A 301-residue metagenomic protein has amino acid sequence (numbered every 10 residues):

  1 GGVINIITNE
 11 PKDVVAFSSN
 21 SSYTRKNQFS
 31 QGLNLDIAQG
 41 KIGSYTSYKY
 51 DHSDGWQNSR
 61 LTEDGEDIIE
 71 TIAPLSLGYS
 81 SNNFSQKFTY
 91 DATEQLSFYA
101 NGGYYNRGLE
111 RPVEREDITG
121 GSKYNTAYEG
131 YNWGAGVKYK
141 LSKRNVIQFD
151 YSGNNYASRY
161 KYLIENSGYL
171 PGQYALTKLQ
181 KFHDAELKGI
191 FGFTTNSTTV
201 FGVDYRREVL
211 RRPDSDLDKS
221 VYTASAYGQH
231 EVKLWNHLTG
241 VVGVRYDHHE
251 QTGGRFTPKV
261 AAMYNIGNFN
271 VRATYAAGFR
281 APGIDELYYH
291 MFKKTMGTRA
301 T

Functional and structural regions predicted by a protein language model:
G1-S22, L33: N-terminal periplasmic accessory domains that precede and gate Gram-negative outer-membrane beta-barrel machines
I7-N9, S22, K49-S53, S152-N154 (+4 more regions): Generic beta-structure capping elements
K12-V14, S22, I37-T126: Periplasmic-side early beta-strands and strand-to-turn transitions of outer-membrane beta-barrels
V15-S18, G65-I72, N82, R115-G121 (+6 more regions): Extracytoplasmic loops and strand-loop junctions of Gram-negative outer membrane beta-barrel proteins
S21-G32, S220, D247-K259, G278: Solvent-exposed loop/turn segments connecting transmembrane beta-strands in outer-membrane beta-barrel proteins
Y45, T89-R107, A127-T252, P258-K259 (+1 more regions): Face-selective signature of the C-terminal outer-membrane beta-barrel domain
S59-E63, L163-N166, E286-M291: Short, flexible, mixed-charge acidic loops at enzyme active sites
G108, A157, D214-L217, E250-R255 (+1 more regions): Surface-exposed extracellular loop regions of Gram-negative outer-membrane beta-barrel proteins, predominantly
